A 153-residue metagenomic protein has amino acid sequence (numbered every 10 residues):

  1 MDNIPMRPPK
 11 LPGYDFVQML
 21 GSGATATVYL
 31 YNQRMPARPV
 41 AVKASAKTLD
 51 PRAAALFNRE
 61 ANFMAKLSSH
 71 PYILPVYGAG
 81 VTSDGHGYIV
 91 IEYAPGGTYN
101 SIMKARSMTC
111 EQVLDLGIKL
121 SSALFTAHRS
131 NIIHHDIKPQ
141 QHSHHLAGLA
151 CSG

Functional and structural regions predicted by a protein language model:
V17-G23, V28: Protein kinase glycine-rich loop
N32-P39: Conserved N-lobe loop of protein kinases adjacent to the ATP-binding glycine-rich P-loop
A46-L67: AlphaC helix of the eukaryotic protein kinase fold
P75-G87: Short beta-strand micro-motifs within the conserved protein kinase catalytic domain, predominantly in the N-lobe
D84-T98, I102: Conserved short submotifs of the Hanks-type protein kinase catalytic core that shape the nucleotide-binding pocket
L116-G117: Activation segment signature within eukaryotic-like protein kinase domains
S121-I132: Protein kinase catalytic-loop region centered on the HRD/HxD motif
Q141-G153: Conserved protein kinase catalytic/activation segment
